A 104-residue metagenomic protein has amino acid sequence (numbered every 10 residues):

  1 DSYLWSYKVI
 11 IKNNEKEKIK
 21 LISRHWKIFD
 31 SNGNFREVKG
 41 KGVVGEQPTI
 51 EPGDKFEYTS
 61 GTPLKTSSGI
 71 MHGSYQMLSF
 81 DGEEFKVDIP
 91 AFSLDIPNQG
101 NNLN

Functional and structural regions predicted by a protein language model:
D1, K18, K65-G69: Short glycine/serine/proline-enriched coil/turn segments at secondary-structure junctions
S2-Y7: Short, solvent-exposed loop/turn segments enriched in Ser/Thr/Gly
K8, H25, S74: Conserved beta-strand and immediately adjacent loop positions that scaffold enzyme active sites
I10-E15: Asparagine-centered strand-capping/turn motif at beta-strand->loop junctions
E17-R36: Short acidic, flexible loop segments centered on an aromatic residue
F29-G33, G45-K55, L94-N104: Short, surface-exposed linear segments at secondary-structure transitions and domain or protein termini
R36-S68: Intrinsically disordered, low-complexity Pro/Gly/Ser/Thr-rich segments with frequent PxxP/GP/PP motifs and embedded
P63-N104: Terminal connector regions
